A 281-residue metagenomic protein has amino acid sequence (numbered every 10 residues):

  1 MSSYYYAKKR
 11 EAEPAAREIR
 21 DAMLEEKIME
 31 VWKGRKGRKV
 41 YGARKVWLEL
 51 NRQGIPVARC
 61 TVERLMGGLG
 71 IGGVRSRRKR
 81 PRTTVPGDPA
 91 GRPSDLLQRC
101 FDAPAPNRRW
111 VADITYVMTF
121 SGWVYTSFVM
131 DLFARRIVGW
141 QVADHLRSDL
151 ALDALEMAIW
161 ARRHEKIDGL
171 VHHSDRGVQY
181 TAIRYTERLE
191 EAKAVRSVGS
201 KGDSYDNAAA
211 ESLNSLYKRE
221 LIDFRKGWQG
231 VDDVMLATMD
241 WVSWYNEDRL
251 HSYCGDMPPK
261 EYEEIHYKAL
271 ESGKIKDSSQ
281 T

Functional and structural regions predicted by a protein language model:
S2-A105, D203, P258-H266, L270: Basic, flexible linker segments flanking DNA-binding modules in nucleic acid-interacting mobile-element proteins
Y4, I28, V46, V62 (+14 more regions): Mobile genetic element proteins and their domesticated derivatives, centered on retroelements and DNA transposons
R17, R52, F101-A103, T119-F120 (+3 more regions): Conserved, non-catalytic sequence blocks in retroelement Pol enzymes and Pol-derived host proteins
R75-R82, V142, V171-R176, E190-A209 (+1 more regions): RNase H-like polynucleotidyl transferase catalytic core
R99-V138, D144: An active-site-proximal beta-strand-loop segment
M118, G122, Q141-E165: Active-site beta-loop-alpha junctions of metal-dependent nucleic acid enzymes, especially the RNase H-like/DDE
E165-T181, S200-G202, G255-K260: Acidic/histidine-rich, metal-coordinating catalytic segments
I183, E190-A194, L216-T281: C-terminal domain-tail junction helix/linker
